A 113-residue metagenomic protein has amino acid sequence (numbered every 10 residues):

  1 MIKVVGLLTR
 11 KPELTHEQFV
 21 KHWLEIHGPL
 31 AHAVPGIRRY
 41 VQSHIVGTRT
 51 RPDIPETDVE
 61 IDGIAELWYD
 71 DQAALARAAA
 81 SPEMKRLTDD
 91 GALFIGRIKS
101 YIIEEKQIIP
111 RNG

Functional and structural regions predicted by a protein language model:
M1-G113: Macromolecular interaction modules
